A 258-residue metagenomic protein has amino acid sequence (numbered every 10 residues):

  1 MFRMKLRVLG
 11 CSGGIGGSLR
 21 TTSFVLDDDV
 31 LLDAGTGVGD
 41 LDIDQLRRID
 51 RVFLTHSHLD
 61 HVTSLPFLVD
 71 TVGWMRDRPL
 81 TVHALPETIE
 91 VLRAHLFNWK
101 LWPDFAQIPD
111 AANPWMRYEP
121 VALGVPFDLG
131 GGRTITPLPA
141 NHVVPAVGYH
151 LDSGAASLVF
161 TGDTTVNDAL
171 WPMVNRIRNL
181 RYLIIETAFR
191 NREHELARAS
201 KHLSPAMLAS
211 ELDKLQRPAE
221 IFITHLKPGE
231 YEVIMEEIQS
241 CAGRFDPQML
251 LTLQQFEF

Functional and structural regions predicted by a protein language model:
F2-Q45, A146-G162: Conserved beta-strand hairpin/beta-sheet module of binuclear metal-dependent hydrolase folds, prominently
L6, F24, L32-D33, H56 (+7 more regions): Divalent metal-coordination and catalytic microenvironments
L32-G35, D50-D60, H83-L85, V159-T164 (+3 more regions): Active-site neighborhood of phospho(di)ester-bond hydrolases with catalytic His/Asp-centered motifs
V38-A84, L180-R181: Active-site metal-binding motif and surrounding structural segment of the metallo-beta-lactamase
L41-L46, F127-G131, W171-R176, F258: Short amphipathic alpha-helix with an adjacent loop that forms part of the alpha/beta core around
F67-D70, A94, S210: Short, well-ordered alpha-helices that flank and scaffold nucleotide-derived cofactor binding pockets
E87-A146, G243-E257: Metallo-beta-lactamase
N167-Q255: Cap/insert and terminal regions of metallo-dependent hydrolase folds
